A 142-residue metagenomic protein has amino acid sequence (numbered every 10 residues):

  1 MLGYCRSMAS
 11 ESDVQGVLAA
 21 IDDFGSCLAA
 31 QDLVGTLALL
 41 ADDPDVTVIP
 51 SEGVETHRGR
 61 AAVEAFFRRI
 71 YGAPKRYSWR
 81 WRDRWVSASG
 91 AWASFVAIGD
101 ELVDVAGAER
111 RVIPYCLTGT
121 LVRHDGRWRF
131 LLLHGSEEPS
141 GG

Functional and structural regions predicted by a protein language model:
M1-D42: Short, low-complexity N-terminal intrinsically disordered segments enriched in polar/charged residues
L2-C5, P114-G142: Short beta-strand edge/turn micro-motifs at domain boundaries
V34-A88, I98: A solvent-exposed, acidic/Ser-Thr-rich amphipathic alpha-helical stretch
S51, A106-R110: Short, solvent-exposed loop/turn segments at secondary-structure boundaries
P74, R110-V112: Transmembrane beta-barrel outer-membrane domains
V86-S94, L121-R127: A short, structured loop/turn motif at beta-sheet edges
A97-D104: Generic short beta-strand segments
